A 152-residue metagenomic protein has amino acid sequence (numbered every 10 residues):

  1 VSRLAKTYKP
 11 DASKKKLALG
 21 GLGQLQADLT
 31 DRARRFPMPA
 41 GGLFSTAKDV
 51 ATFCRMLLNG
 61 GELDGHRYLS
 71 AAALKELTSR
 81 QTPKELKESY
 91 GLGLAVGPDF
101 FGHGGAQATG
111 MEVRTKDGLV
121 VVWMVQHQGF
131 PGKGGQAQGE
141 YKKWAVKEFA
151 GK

Functional and structural regions predicted by a protein language model:
V1-D99: Short, surface-exposed loop or secondary-structure junction motifs that flank catalytic or metal-binding residues
N59, L63, P83, Q126-F130 (+2 more regions): Short, well-ordered loop/turn and helix-capping segments at boundaries between secondary-structure elements and domains
E88-S89, M124-V125, K133-G135: Short conserved micro-motifs at the rims of enzyme active sites and ligand-binding pockets
G93, G110-E112: Short, surface-exposed charged micro-motifs
G102: Short, structured beta-strand/loop micro-motifs enriched in basic residues and often containing a Trp
A106-A108: Short, small/polar residue-rich loop motifs at catalytic or cofactor-binding pockets
R114, G118-P131: Short, well-ordered beta-strand elements
G135-K152: Surface-exposed amphipathic alpha-helical segments
